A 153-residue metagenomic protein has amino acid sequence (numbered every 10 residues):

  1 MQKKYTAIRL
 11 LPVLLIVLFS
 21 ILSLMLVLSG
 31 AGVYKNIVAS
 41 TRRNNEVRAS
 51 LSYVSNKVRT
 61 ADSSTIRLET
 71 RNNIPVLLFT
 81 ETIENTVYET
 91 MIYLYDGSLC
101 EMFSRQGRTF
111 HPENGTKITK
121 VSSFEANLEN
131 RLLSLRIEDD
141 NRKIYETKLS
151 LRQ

Functional and structural regions predicted by a protein language model:
Q2-S52: Aliphatic-rich helix starts adjacent to a transmembrane/signal segment
K4, P12, S52-S55, L78-T80 (+1 more regions): Intrinsically disordered, low-complexity segments enriched in polar/charged residues with Gly/Pro, especially when
V47-T65: N-terminal alpha-helical signal peptides/signal-anchor transmembrane segments
D62, G115, D139-D140: A general structural signal for short secondary-structure boundary/capping elements
R67-E69: Short beta-strand
R71-L132: Type IV pilin-like appendage domain
V121, N127-Q153: Low-complexity, S/T/G/P-rich flexible repeat/linker segments used as non-globular hinges and stalks within
